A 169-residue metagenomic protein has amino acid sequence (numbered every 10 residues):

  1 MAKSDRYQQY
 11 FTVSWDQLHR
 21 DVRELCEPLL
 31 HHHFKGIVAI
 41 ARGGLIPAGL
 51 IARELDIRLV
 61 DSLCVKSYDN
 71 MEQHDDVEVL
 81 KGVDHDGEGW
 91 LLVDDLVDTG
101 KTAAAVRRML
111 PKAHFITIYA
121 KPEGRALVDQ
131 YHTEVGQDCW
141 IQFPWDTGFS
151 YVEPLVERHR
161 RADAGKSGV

Functional and structural regions predicted by a protein language model:
M1-V169: PRPP-associated nucleotide enzymes
